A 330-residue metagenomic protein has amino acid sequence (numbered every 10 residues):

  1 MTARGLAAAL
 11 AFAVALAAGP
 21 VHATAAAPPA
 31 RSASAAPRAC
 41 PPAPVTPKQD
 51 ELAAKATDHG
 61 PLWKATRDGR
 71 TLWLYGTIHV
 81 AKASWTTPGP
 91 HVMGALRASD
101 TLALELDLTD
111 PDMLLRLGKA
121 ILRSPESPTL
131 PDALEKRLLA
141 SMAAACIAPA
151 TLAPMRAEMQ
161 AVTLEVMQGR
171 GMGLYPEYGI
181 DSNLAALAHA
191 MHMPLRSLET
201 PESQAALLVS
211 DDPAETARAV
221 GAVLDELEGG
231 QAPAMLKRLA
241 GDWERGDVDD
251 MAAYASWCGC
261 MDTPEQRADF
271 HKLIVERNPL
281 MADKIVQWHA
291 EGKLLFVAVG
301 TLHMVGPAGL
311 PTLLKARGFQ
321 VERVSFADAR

Functional and structural regions predicted by a protein language model:
M1-T2: N-terminal secretory signal peptides that target proteins for export/translocation
A7-G19: Bacterial N-terminal signal peptides
A9-L10, T66-D68, A290-E291: Short hydrophobic "helix-edge" motifs at membrane interfaces and signal-peptide entry regions
A18-A35: Signal peptide processing junction and immediate N-terminal pro/mature segment of secreted/exported proteins
A35-A54, H59-D269: Structured, acidic catalytic/metal-binding patches in enzyme active sites
A268-R330: A cross-kingdom marker for long, charged
